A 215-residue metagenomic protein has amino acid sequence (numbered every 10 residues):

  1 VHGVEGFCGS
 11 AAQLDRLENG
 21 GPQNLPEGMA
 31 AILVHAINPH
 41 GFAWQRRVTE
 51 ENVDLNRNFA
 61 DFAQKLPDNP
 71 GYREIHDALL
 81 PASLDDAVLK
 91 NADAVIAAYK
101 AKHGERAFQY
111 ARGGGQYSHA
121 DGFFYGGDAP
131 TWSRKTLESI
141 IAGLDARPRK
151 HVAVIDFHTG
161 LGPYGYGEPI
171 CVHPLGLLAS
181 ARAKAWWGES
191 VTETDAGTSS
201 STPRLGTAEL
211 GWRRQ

Functional and structural regions predicted by a protein language model:
V1-Q215: Structured catalytic-domain cores with a bias toward divalent-metal coordination
